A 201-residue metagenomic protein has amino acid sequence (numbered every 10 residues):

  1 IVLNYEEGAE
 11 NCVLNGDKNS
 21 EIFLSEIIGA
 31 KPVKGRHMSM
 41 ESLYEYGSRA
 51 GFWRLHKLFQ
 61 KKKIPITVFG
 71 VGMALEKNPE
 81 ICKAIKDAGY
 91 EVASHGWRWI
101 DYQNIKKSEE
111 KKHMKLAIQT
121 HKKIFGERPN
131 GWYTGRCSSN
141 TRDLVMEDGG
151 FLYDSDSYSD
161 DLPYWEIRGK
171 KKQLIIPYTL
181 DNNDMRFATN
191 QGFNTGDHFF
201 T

Functional and structural regions predicted by a protein language model:
I1-I176, L180-D181, F199-T201: Catalytic alpha-helical scaffold of carbohydrate-active enzymes acting on polysaccharides/glycoconjugates
N183-T201: Aromatic-anchored helix/helix-loop segment that forms the rim or "lid" of small-molecule/cofactor binding pockets
